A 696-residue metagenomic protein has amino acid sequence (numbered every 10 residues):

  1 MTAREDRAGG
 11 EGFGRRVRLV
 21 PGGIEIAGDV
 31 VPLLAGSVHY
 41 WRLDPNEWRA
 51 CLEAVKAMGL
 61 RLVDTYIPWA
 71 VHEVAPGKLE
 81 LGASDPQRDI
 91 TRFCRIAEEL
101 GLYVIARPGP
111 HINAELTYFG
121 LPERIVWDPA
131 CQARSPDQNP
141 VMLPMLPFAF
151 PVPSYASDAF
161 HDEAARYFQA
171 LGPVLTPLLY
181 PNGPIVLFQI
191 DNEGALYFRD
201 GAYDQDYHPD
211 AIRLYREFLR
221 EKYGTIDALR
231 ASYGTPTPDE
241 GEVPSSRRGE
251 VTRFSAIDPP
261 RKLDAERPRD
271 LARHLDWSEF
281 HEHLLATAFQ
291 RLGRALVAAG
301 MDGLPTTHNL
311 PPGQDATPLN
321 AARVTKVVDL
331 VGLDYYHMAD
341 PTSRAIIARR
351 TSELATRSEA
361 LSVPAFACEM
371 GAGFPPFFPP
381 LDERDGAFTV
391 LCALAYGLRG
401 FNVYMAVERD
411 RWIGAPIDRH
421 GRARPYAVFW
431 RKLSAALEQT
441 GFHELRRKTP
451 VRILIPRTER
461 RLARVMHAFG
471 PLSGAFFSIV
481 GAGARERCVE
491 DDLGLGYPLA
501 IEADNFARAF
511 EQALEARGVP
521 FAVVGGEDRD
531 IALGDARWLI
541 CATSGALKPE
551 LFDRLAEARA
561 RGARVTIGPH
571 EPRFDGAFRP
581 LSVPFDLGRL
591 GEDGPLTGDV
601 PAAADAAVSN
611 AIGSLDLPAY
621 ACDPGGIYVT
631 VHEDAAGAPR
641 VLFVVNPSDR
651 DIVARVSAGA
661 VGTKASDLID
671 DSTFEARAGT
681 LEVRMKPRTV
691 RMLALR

Functional and structural regions predicted by a protein language model:
M1-L62: N-terminal carbohydrate-binding accessory modules
G28, V55, V63, A97 (+6 more regions): Conserved, mostly hydrophobic/aromatic
L33-P45, W69-R88, M145-R166, F218-R220 (+6 more regions): The substrate-binding groove and active-site-proximal loops of carbohydrate-active enzymes, especially glycoside
L34-G36, V63-T65, V104-P108, V186-I190 (+4 more regions): Hydrophobic faces of well-ordered beta-strands that scaffold small-molecule active sites in alpha/beta enzyme cores
R42-A57, G313-V324, R384-C392, R529: Short, acidic/polar
W48-P129, L292-G293, V297, A546: Aromatic-lined substrate-binding rim segments of carbohydrate-active enzymes
V126-A322: Polysaccharide-binding and catalytic clefts of secreted carbohydrate-active enzymes
F254-R261, H274, A288-Q290, R294 (+4 more regions): Carbohydrate-binding surfaces of carbohydrate-active enzymes
